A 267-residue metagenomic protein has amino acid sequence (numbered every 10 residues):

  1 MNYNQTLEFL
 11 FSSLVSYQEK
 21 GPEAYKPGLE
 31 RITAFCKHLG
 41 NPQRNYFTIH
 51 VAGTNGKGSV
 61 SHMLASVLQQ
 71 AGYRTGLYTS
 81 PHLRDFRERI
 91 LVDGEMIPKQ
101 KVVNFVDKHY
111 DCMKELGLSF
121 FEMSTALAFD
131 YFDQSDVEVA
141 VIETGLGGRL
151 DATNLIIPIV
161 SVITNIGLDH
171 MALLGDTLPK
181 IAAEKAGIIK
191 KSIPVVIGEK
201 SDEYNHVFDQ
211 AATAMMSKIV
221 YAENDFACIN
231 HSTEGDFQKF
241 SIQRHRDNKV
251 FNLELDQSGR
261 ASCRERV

Functional and structural regions predicted by a protein language model:
M1-G53, V60-H62, S66-A71: Short functional linear segments
Y3-E8, M96-K114, L118, G175-A182 (+1 more regions): Adenine nucleotide phosphate-binding catalytic loops in nucleotide-utilizing enzymes
P22-L29, T33-R44, Q70-I156, A172-L174 (+1 more regions): ATP-dependent carboxylate-amine ligase catalytic core
T54, T75, V141, T164 (+3 more regions): Residue-level signal for inorganic ion chemistry
E122-Q134, I156-G167, D202-H206, A214 (+1 more regions): A conserved, hydrophobic alpha-helical segment in the catalytic core of large ATP/adenylate-utilizing enzymes
I166-D169, N224-F226: Short, acidic/turn-prone active-site loops that include or flank metal/cofactor- and phosphate-binding residues
A186: Bacterial c-di-GMP phosphodiesterase catalytic domain signature
